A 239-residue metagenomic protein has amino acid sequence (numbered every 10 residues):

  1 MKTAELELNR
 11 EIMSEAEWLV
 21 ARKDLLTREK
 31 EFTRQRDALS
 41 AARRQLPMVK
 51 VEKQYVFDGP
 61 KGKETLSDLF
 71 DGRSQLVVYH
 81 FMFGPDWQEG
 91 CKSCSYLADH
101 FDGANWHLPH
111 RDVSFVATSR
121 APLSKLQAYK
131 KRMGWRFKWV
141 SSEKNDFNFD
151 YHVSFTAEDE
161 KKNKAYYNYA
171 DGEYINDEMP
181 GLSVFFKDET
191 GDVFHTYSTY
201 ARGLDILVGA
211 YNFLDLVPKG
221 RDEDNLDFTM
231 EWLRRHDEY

Functional and structural regions predicted by a protein language model:
M1-L76, F81-R111, A128-K131, K138 (+1 more regions): Non-globular targeting/processing and membrane-anchoring segments
P109-L126: Catalytic nucleophile loop
S119, S141-E143: Residues at the C-termini of beta-strands that transition into short coil/loop
